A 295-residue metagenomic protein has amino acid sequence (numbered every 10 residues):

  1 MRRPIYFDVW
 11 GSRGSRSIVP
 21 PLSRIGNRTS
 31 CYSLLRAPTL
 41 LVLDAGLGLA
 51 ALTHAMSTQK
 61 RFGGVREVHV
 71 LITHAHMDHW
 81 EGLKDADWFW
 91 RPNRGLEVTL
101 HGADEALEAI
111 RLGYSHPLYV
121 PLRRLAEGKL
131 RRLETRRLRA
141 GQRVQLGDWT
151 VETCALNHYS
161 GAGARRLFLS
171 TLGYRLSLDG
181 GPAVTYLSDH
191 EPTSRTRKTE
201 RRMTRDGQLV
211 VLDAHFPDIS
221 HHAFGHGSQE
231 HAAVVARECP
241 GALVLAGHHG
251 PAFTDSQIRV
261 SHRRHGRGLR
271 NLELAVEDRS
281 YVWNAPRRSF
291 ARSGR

Functional and structural regions predicted by a protein language model:
M1-T185, A242, D255-G294: Binuclear metal-dependent hydrolase catalytic cores
H190-R279: Cap/insert and terminal regions of metallo-dependent hydrolase folds
